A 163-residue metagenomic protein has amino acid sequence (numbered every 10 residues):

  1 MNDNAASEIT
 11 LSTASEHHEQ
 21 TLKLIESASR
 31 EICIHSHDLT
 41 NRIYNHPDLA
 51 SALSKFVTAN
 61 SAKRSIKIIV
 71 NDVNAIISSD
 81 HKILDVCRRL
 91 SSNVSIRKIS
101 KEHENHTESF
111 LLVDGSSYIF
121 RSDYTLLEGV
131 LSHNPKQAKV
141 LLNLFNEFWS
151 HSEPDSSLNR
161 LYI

Functional and structural regions predicted by a protein language model:
M1-C33, H37-I163: PLD/PLD-like phosphodiesterase catalytic module centered on the HKD motif
